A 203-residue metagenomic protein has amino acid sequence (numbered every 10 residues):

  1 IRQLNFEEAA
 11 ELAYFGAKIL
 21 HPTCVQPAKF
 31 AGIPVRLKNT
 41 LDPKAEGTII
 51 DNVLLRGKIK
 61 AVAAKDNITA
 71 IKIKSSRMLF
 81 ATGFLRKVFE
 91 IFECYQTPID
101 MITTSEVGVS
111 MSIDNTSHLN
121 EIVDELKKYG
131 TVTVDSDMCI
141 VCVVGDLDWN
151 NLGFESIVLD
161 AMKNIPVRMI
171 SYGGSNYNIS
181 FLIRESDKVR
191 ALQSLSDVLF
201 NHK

Functional and structural regions predicted by a protein language model:
I1-G174, N178-K203: C-terminal catalytic "cap/lid" subdomain
